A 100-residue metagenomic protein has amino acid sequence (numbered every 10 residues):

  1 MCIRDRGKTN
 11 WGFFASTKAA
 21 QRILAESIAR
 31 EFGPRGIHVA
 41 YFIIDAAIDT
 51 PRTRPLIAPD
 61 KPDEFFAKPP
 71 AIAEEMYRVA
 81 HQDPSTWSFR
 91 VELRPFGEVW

Functional and structural regions predicted by a protein language model:
I3-A20, E26, R30-G33: Catalytic loop of short-chain dehydrogenase/reductase
R4-R6, D45-I48: Active-site segment of SDR-like NAD(P)-dependent oxidoreductases
N10, P51-P55: Short aromatic-enriched loop/helix-cap "lid" or pocket-rim segments at secondary-structure transitions that line
Q21, A25, T53, I72-A73: A general structural signal for well-ordered alpha-helical segments in protein cores
Q21-I23, H38-A47: Short, functional N-terminal and low-complexity linear motifs
P34-I37, Y41-I43, P55-W100: C-terminal helical subdomain
D49-T50, W100: A short beta-to-alpha transition loop/helix N-cap that caps and shapes the active-site region
